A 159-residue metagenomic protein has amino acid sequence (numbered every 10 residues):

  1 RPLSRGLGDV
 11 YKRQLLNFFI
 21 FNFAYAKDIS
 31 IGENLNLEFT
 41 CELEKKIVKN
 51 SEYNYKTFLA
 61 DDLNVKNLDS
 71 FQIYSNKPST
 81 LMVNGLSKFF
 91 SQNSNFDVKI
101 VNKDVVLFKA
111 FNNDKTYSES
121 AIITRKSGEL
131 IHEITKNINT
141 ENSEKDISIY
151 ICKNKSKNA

Functional and structural regions predicted by a protein language model:
R1-Q14: Single conserved hydrophobic/aromatic residue that forms the stacking wall/gate of nucleotide- or nucleobase-binding
K12-N22: Sec-dependent N-terminal signal peptides
N22-D28: Sec/Tat signal peptide C-region and signal peptidase I cleavage site
S30-Y55, C152: Tryptophan-anchored aromatic micro-motifs
G32-T40, V101-F111, S127-I131: Short, hydrophobic/aromatic-rich segments at coil-to-beta transitions
K56-N93, E129-K136: N-terminal glycine/threonine-rich, aromatic-flanked beta-hairpin/loop signature
K77-I123, I151: Contiguous, well-ordered beta-strand patches that form the walls/edges of small beta-barrel/beta-sandwich domains
I134-A159: Edge beta-strand at a domain terminus
